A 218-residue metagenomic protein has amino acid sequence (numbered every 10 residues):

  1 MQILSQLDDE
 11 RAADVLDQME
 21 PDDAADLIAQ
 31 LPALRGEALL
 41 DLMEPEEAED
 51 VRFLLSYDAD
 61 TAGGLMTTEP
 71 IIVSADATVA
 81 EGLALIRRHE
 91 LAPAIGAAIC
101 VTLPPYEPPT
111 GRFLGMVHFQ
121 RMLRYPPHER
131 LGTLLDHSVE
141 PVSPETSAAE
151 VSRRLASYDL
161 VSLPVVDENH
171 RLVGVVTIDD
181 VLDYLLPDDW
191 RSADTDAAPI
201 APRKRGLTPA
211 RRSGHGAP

Functional and structural regions predicted by a protein language model:
M1-A217: Hydrophobic packing positions in regular secondary-structure scaffolds
